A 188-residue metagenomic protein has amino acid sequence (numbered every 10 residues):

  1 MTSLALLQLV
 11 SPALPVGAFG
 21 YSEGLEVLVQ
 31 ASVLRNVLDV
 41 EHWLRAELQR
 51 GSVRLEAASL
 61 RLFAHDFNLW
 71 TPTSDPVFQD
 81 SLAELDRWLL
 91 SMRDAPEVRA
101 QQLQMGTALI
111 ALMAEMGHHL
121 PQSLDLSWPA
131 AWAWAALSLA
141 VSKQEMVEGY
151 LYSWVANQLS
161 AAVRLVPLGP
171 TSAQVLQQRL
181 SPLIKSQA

Functional and structural regions predicted by a protein language model:
T2-S74: Glycine/small-residue-rich interface belts in oligomeric ring/scaffold proteins and their assembly partners
V16, S32, S52, E97 (+4 more regions): Catalytic cores of large soluble enzymes that bind and process phosphate-bearing ligands
G17-A18, V37, V53, D125 (+3 more regions): Alpha-helix N-cap/helix-initiation sites
G17-Y21, E56, M105, W128-A131 (+1 more regions): Catalytic-loop motifs flanking and including active-site residues across diverse enzymes
A57-H65, P72, V77-Q144: Internal, conserved structured core segments that host functional sites
G149-A188: C-terminal auxiliary extensions adjacent to catalytic cores
